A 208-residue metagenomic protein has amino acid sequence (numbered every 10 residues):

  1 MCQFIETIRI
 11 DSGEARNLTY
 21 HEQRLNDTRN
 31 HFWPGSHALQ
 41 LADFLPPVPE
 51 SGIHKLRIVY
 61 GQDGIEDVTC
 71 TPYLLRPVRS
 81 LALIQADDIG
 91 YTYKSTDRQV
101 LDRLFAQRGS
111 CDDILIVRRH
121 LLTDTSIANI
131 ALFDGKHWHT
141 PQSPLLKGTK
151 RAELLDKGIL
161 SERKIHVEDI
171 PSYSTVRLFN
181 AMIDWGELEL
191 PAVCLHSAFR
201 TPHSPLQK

Functional and structural regions predicted by a protein language model:
M1-L121, H137, S143-K208: Conserved alpha/beta cores of soluble small-molecule-handling proteins
T123-A128: Short beta-strand/strand-turn micro-motif
F133: Short beta-strand-to-turn element immediately C-terminal to the catalytic PLP-Schiff-base lysine in fold type I
